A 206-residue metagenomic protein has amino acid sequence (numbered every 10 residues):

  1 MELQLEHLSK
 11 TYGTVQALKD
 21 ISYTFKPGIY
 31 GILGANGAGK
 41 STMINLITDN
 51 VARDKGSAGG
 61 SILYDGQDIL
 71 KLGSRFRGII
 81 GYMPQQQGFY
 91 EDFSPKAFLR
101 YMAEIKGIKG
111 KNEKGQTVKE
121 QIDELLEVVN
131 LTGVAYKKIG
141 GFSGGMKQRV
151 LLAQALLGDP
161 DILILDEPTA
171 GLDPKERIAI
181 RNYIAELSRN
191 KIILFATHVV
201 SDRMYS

Functional and structural regions predicted by a protein language model:
A35-G39: Walker A (P-loop) phosphate-binding loop of ABC-type ATPase nucleotide-binding domains
T48-D49: Helix-to-loop junction immediately C-terminal to a conserved catalytic motif
G56-K71, R75-F76: Conserved ABC transporter NBD signature motif
R100, E104-G107, K111-V134: Conserved ABC ATPase "signature" region
L152: Hydrophobic anchor residue at the start of the ABC signature
L163-D166: Catalytic Walker B motif of ABC-type/P-loop ATPase nucleotide-binding domains
